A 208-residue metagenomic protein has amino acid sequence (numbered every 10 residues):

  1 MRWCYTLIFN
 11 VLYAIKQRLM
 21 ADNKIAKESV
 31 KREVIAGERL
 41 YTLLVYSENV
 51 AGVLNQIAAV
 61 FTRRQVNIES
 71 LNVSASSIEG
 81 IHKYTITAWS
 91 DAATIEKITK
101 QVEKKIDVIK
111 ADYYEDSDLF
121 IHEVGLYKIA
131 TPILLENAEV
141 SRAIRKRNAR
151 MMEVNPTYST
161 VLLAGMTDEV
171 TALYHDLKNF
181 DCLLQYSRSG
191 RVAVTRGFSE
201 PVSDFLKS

Functional and structural regions predicted by a protein language model:
V11-A14: Acidic, Ala/Val/Gly-enriched low-complexity intrinsically disordered segments
Q17-R18: Cationic, low-complexity basic patches in intrinsically disordered or flexible, solvent-exposed regions
A21-Y41, Y46, V50-I81, A92-V124 (+1 more regions): Long, contiguous binding/interaction regions
I86-W89: Amphipathic, charged alpha-helical scaffolds that flank and support histidine-based chemistry in signaling
